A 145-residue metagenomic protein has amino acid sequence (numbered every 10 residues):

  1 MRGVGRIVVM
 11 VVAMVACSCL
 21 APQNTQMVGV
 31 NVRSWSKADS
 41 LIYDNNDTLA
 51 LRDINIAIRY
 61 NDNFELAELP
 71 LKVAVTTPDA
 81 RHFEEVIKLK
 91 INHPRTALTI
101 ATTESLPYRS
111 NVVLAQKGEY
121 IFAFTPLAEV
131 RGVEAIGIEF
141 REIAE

Functional and structural regions predicted by a protein language model:
M1-V9: Bacterial N-terminal signal peptides that target proteins for export
V8-A16: Bacterial N-terminal signal peptides
S18-Q23: Bacterial signal peptide processing site
G29-V32, L41-N46, A97-T99, R109-V113 (+1 more regions): Beta-strand-rich interaction surfaces with strong enrichment in secreted/lumenal proteins
S40-P70: Post-signal-peptide N-terminal segment of Sec-exported extracytoplasmic proteins
L49-I56, N111-V130: Noncatalytic modules at the cell exterior or secretory-pathway interfaces, chiefly beta-strand-rich lectin/adhesion
D62-N63, L106-V112, P126-G137, E145: Short acidic/polar inter-strand loop motif in beta-rich domains
V86-L114: An anionic, turn-rich surface loop/hairpin at beta-sheet edges that serves as a generic interaction/coordination patch
